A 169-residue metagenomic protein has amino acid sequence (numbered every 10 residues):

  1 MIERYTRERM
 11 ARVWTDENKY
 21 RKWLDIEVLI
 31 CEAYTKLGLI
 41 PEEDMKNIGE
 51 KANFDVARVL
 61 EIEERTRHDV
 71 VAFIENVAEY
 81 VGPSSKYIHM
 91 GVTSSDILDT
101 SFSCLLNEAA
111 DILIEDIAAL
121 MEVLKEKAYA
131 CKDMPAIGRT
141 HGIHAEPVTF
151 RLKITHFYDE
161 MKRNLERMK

Functional and structural regions predicted by a protein language model:
M1-K169: A helix-coil-helix interface module used to build multimeric assemblies and to scaffold catalytic/cofactor sites
